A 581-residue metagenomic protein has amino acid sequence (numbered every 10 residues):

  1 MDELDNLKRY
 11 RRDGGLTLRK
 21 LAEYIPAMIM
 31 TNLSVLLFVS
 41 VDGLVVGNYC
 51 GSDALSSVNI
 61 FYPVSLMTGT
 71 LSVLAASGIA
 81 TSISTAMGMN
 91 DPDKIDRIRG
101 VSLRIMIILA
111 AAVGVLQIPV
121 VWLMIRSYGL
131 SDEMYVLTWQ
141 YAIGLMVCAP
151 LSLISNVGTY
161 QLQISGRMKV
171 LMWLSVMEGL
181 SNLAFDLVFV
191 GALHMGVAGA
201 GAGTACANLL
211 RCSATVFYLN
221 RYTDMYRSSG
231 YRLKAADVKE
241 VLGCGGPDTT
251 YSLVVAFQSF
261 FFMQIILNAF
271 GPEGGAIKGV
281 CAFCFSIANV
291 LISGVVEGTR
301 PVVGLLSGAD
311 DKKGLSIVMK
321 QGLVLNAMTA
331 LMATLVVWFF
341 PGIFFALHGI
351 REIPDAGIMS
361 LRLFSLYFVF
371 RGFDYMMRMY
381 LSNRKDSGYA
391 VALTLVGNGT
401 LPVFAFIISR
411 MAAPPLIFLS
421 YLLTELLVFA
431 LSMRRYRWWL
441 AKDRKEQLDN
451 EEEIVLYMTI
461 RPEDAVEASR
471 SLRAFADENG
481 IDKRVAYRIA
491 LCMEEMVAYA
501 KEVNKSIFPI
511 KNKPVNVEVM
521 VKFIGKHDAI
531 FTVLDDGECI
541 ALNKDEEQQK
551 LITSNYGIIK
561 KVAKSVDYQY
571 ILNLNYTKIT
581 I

Functional and structural regions predicted by a protein language model:
M1-M28, I83-C148, M195-G245, V303-L366 (+2 more regions): Short alpha-helical transmembrane segments in multi-pass integral membrane proteins
E23-D42, G144, S155, M177-E178 (+5 more regions): Transmembrane helical elements of multi-pass membrane transporters/channels
L37-S56, I125-D132, V188-M195, A256-I287 (+3 more regions): Helix-terminus/linker motif at the lipid-water interface of multi-pass membrane proteins
L55-V115, S155-M168, L267, I277-L335 (+2 more regions): Small-residue-rich hydrophobic transmembrane alpha-helices
L440-L491: Bergerat-fold GHKL ATPase/HATPase_c domain
K445-M458, G557-I581: Flexible, glycine-/charge-rich segments associated with ATP-binding catalytic modules
K483-V515: Conserved ATP-binding N-box helix of the HATPase_c
K526-G557: Glycine-rich/acidic phosphate-handling loop/turn and adjacent ATP-lid/helix of nucleotide-binding kinase/ATPase domains
